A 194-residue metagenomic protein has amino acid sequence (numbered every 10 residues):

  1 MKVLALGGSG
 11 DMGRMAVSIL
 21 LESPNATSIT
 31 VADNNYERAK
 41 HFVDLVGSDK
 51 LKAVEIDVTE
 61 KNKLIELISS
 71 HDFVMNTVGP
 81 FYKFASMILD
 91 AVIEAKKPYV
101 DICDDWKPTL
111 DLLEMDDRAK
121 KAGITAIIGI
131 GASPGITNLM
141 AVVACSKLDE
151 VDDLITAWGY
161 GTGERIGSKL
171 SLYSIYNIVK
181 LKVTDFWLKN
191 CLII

Functional and structural regions predicted by a protein language model:
V3-I19: N-terminal Rossmann NAD(P)H-binding glycine-rich loop of SDR-like oxidoreductase domains
G10, N35-E37: Helix N-cap at the beta1-alpha1 junction of Rossmann-like dinucleotide-binding domains, i.e., the first residues
S28-T30: Short beta-strand element of Class I
F42-L51: Short, conserved SAM-binding/catalytic segment of Class I S-adenosyl-L-methionine-dependent methyltransferases
E55-S70, T77-P80: Conserved Rossmann-fold cofactor-binding substructure of NAD(P)-dependent oxidoreductases
P80, A91-T109: ADP-ribose/adenylate-binding Rossmann-like module
I102-T125: Rossmann-fold NAD(P)-binding glycine/threonine-rich loop
S146-I194: Active-site-lining helix/loop region of Rossmann-like oxidoreductase modules
